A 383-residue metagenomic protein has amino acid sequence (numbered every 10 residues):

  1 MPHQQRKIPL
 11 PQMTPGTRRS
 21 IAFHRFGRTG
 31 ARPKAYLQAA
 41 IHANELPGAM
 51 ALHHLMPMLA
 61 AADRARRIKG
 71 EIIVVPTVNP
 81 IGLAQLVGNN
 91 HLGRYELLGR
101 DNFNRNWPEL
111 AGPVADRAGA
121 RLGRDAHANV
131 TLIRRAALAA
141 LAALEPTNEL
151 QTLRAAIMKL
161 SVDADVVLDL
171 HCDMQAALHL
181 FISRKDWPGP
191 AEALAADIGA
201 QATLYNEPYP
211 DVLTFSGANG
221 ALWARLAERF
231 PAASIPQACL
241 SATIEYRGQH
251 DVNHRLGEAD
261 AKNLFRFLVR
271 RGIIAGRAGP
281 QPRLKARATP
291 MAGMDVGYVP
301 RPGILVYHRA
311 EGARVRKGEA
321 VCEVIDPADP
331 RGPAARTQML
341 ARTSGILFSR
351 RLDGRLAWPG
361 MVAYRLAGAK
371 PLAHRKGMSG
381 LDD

Functional and structural regions predicted by a protein language model:
M1-D383: Structured catalytic-domain cores with a bias toward divalent-metal coordination
